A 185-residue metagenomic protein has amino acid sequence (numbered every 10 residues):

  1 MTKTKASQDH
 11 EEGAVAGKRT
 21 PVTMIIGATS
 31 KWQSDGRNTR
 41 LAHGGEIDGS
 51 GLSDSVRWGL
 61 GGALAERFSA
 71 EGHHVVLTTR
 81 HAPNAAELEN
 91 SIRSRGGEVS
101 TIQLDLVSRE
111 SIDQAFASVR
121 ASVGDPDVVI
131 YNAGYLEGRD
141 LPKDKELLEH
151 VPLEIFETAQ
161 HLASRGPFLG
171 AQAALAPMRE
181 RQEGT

Functional and structural regions predicted by a protein language model:
E12-V76: Canonical Rossmann dinucleotide-binding motif of NAD(H)/NADP(H)-dependent dehydrogenases/reductases, specifically
R19-V22, G97-E98, D125-P126, M178-T185: Active-site loop of short-chain dehydrogenase/reductase
I26-G27, P126-R139, A163: Rossmann-fold scaffold of SDR-type NAD(P)-dependent oxidoreductases
G36-T39, G44-E46, D113, G134-E157 (+1 more regions): Conserved mid-core segment of classical short-chain dehydrogenase/reductases
P83, Q103-A115, L153: The beta1-alpha1 cofactor-binding region of Rossmann-like NAD(H)/NADP(H)-dependent oxidoreductases
V119-G124: Glycine-rich phosphate-binding loop signature in dinucleotide/nucleotide-binding domains
D127, E149-F168, E183: Catalytic Tyr-X3-Lys loop
A171-Q172: A short, exposed helix-loop element centered on a Lys and neighboring polar residues
